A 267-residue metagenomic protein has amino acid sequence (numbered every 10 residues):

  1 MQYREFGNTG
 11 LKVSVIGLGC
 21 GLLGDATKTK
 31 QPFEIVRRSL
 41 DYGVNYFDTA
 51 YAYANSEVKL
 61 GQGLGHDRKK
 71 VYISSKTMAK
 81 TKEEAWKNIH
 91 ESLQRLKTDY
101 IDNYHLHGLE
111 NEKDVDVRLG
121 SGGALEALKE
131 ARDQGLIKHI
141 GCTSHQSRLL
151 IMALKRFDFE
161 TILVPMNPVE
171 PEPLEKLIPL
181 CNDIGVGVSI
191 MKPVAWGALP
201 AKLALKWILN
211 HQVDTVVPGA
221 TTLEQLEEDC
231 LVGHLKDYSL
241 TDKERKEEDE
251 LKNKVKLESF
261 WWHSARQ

Functional and structural regions predicted by a protein language model:
M1-V71: N-terminal binding-site loop/beta-alpha segment at the start of enzyme catalytic domains that lines or forms
F6, L18, F47, L60 (+9 more regions): Conserved, mostly hydrophobic/aromatic
G21-L23, A50-A52, K76-K80, L106-L109 (+4 more regions): Active-site beta-loop-alpha junctions enriched in small/polar residues
T27, R37, K82-K176, N182 (+1 more regions): Glycine/proline-rich, positively charged, aromatic-decorated active-site loop/lid region on the catalytic face
R38-L40, V44-N45, R156, L174-Q267: Structured C-terminal cap/extension of enzyme domains
N45-A50, S74-S75, K138-G141, T161-P165 (+2 more regions): Short catalytic-loop micro-motif centered on adjacent basic/acidic residues
V58-K76, A124-Q134, D183-G185: Alpha-helix-loop-beta-strand connector modules within alpha/beta enzyme cores
K70-I73, D158-N167, K236-K243: Short hydrophobic/aromatic-enriched beta-strand-loop microsegments
